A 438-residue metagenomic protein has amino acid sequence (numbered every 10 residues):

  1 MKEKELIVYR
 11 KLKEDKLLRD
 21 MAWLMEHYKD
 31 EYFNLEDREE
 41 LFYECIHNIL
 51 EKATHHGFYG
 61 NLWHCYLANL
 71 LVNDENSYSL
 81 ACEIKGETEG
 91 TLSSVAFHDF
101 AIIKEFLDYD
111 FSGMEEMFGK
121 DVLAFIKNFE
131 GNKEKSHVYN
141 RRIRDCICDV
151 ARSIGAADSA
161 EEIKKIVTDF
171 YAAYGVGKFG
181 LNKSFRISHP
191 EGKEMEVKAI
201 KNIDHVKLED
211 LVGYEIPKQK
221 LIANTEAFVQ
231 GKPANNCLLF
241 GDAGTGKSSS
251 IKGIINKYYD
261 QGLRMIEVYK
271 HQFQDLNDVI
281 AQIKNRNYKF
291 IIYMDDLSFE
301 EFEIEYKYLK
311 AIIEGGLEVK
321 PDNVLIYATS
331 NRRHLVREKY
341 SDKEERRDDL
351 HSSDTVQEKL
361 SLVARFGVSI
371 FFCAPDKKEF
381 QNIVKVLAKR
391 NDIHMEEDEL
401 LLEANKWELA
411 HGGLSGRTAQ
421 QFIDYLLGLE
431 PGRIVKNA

Functional and structural regions predicted by a protein language model:
M1-I154: Intrinsically disordered, low-complexity N-terminal extensions of AAA+/P-loop NTPases that precede the structured
K133-V197: Interdomain "pre-motor" coupling segment immediately N-terminal to P-loop NTPase/helicase cores
V150-I154, E196-Q219: Dynamic helix-loop-helix/coil hinge segments at AAA+ ATPase domain boundaries and subdomain interfaces
N236-E267, D278-K284: Walker A/P-loop
L263-I266, N277-P321: Conserved nucleotide-sensing/catalytic segment adjacent to the nucleotide-binding pocket in NTP-handling enzymes
E300-D348, D354: Conserved catalytic/switch belt of AAA+ P-loop NTPases
R347-L360, G367-Q381: Conserved AAA+ ATPase "SRH/arginine-finger" region at the nucleotide-binding site
S369, C373-A438: C-terminal alpha-helical "lid" subdomain
